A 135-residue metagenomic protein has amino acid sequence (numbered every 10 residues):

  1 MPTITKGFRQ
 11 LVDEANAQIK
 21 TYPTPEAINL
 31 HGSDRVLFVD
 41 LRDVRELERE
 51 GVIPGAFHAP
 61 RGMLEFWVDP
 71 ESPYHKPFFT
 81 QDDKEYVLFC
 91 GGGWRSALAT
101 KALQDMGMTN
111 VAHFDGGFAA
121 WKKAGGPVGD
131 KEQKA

Functional and structural regions predicted by a protein language model:
M1-V36, V44-Y86, W94-A135: Rhodanese-like catalytic fold shared by cysteine-dependent sulfurtransferases and DSP/PTP-type phosphatases
V39: Active-site flanking residues adjacent to catalytic metal/cofactor-binding acidic residues
F89: Short, surface-exposed ligand- or partner-binding patches at beta-edge/loop junctions that are enriched in aromatics
